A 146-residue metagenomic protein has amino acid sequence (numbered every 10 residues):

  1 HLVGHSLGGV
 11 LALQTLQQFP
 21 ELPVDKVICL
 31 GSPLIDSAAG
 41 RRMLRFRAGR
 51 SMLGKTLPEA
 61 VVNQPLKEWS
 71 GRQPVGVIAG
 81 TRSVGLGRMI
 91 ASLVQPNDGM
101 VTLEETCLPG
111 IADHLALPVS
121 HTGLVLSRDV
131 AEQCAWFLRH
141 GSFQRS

Functional and structural regions predicted by a protein language model:
H1-P74, L93, D98: Serine-dependent carboxylesterase/thioesterase catalytic core of lipase-like alpha/beta-hydrolase/SGNH enzymes
R72-S146: C-terminal catalytic-base region of ester-bond hydrolases, centering on the histidine of the charge-relay
